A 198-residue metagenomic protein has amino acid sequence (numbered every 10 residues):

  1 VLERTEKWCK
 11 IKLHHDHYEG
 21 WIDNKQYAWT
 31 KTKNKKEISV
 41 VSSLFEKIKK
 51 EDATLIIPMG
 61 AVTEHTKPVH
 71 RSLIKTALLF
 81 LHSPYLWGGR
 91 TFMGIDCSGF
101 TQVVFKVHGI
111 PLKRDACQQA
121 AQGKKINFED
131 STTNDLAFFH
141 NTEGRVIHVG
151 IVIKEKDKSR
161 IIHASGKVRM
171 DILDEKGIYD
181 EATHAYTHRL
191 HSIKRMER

Functional and structural regions predicted by a protein language model:
V1-L2, H65, F139, H163: A generic structural signal for residues embedded in beta-strands
E6-K10, S159-R160: Short aromatic-glycine-enriched beta-strand elements
K12, H148-I153: Short beta-strand-centered aromatic/proline hotspots
K12-K75, L79-S83: Boundary regions of SH3-family modules and the immediately adjacent low-complexity/disordered segments in eukaryotic
T32-F45, V103-Q118, I153-K154: Short, basic/aromatic beta-hairpin or loop at an interaction surface
A61, N134-D135: Structural motif
Y85-T133: Catalytic cysteine-centered active-site loop
I153-R198: Aromatic- and glycine-rich peptidoglycan recognition patches
